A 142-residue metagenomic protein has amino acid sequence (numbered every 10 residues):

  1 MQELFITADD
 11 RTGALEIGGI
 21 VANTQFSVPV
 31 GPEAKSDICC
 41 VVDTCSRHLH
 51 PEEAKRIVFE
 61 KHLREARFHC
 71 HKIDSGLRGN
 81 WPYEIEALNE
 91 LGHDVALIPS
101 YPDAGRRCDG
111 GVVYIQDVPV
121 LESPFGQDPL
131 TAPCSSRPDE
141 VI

Functional and structural regions predicted by a protein language model:
M1-F5, Q25-G31, E53-A54, H62-H69 (+1 more regions): Cap/lid and interdomain-hinge subdomains that line or gate substrate/regulatory clefts in soluble alpha/beta enzymes
Q2-V21: N-terminal signal-anchor module of multipass membrane proteins
A8, V42, P99: Active-site flanking residues adjacent to catalytic metal/cofactor-binding acidic residues
R11-G13, C45-R47, P102: Short, glycine-/Ser/Thr-/acidic-enriched flexible segments
L15, L49, R78: Conserved protein kinase catalytic core
F26-D43: N-terminal glycine-rich anion-binding loops that anchor highly charged ligand groups
C39-I57: Short, structured active-site "lid" loops
